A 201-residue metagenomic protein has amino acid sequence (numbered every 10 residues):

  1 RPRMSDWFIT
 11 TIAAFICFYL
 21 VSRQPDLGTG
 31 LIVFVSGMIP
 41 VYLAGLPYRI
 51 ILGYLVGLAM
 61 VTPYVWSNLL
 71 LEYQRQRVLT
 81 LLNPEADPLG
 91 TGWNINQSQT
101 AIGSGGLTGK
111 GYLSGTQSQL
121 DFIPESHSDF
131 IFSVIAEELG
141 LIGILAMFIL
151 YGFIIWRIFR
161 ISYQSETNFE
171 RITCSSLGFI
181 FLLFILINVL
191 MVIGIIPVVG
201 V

Functional and structural regions predicted by a protein language model:
R1-N94, S133-G194: Hydrophobic alpha-helical transmembrane segments of multi-pass inner membrane proteins, especially in bacterial systems
T29, S128, V199: Ser/Thr-centric signal marking residues that sit in or immediately flank functional binding/regulatory motifs
L52, Y112-T116, M147, V201: Short loop/turn and capping residues at structural boundaries
G92-L113: Extracytosolic (periplasmic/ER-lumenal) interhelical loops and adjacent juxtamembrane/interface segments of multi-pass
G106-I142, F169: Long extracytoplasmic/lumenal interhelical loops at the membrane interface of multi-pass membrane proteins
G194-V201: Transmembrane alpha-helices of multi-pass inner-membrane enzymes
